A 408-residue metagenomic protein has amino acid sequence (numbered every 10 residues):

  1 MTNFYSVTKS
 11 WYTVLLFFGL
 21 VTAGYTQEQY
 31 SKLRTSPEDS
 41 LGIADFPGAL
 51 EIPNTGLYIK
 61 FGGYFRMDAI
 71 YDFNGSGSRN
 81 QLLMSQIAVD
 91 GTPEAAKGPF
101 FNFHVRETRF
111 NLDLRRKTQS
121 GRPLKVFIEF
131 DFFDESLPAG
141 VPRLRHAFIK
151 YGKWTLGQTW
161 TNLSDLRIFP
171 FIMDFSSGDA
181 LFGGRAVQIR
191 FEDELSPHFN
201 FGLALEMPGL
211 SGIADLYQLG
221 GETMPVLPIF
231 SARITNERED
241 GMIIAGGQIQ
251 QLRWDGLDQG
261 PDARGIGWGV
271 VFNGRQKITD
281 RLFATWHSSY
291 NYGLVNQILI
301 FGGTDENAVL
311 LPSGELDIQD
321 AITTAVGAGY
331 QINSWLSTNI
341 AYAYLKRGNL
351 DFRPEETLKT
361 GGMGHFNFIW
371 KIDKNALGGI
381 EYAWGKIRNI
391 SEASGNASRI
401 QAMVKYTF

Functional and structural regions predicted by a protein language model:
M1-S40: Cleavable N-terminal export/targeting peptides
A49-Q81, P93-S211, S231-M242, R275-T279 (+2 more regions): Outer membrane beta-barrel
D72, K117, D131-L137, L163-D165 (+7 more regions): Sequence/structural signature of outer-membrane beta-barrel proteins
N80-G91, E306-L311: Surface-exposed loop/turn segments flanking beta-strands in extracellular/periplasmic regions
F100-N102, L137-V141, S177-G183, G220-V226 (+5 more regions): Replace "Gram-negative outer membrane beta-barrel proteins" with "bacterial and organellar outer membrane beta-barrel
T108-I128, R233-L257, Q331, L336-A343 (+3 more regions): Surface-exposed extracellular loop regions of Gram-negative outer-membrane beta-barrel proteins
E237-F352, L358: Detector for outer-membrane/organellar transmembrane beta-barrel domains, recognizing the amphipathic beta-strand
W370-I372, N396-F408: Outer-membrane beta-barrel "beta-signal"
